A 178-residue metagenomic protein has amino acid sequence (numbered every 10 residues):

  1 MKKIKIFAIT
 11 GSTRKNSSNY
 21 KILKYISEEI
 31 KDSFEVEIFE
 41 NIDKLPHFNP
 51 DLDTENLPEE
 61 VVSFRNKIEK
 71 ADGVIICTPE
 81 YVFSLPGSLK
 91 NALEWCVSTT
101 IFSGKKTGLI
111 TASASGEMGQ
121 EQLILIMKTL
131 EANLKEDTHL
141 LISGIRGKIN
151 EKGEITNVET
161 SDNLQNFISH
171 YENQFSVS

Functional and structural regions predicted by a protein language model:
M1-T78, S84-E94, E151-S178: N-terminal beta1-alpha1-beta2 submodule of the flavodoxin-like/Rossmannoid cofactor-binding fold
K3, S103-G104: Phosphate-coordination loops involved in phosphoryl transfer and adenosine-cofactor binding
V36-H47, T99, E131-E151: Mobile beta-alpha loop/short-helix "lid" or hinge segments that flank ligand
V82-F83, G116: Glycine-rich nucleotide phosphate-binding loop and flanking beta-alpha elements of Rossmann-like dinucleotide-binding
L93-C96, I124: Short, well-ordered amphipathic alpha-helices
C96-S103, T129: Flexible, gly/pro- and Lys/Arg-enriched active-site loops
K105-G144, E159: Short, glycine-/small-residue-rich phosphate/pyrophosphate-handling segment
